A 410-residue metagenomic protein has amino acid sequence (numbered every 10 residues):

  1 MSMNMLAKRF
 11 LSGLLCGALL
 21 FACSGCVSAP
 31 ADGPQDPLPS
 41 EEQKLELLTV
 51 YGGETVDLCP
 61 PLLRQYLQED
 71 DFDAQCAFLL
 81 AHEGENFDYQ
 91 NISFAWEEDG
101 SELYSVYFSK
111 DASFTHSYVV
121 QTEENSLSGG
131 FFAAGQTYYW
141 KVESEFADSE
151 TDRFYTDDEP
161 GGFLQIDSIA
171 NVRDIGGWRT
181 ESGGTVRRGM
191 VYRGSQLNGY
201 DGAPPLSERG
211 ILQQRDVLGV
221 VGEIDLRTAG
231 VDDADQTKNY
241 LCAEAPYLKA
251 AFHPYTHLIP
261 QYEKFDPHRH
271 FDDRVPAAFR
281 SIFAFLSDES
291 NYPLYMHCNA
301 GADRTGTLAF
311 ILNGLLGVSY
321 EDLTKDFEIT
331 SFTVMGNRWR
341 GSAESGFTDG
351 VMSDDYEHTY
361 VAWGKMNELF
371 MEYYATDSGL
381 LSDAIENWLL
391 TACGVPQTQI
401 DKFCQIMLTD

Functional and structural regions predicted by a protein language model:
M1-A7: N-terminal secretory signal peptides that target proteins for export/translocation
K8-A18: Sec-dependent N-terminal signal peptides
F21-G25: C-terminal motif of bacterial Sec signal peptides marking the signal peptidase cleavage site
V27-Y295, T307-D410: Cys-dependent protein tyrosine phosphatase-like superfamily
A300-T305: Ser/Thr-glycine-rich phosphate-binding loops at phosphate-binding pockets of nucleotides, nucleotide cofactors
